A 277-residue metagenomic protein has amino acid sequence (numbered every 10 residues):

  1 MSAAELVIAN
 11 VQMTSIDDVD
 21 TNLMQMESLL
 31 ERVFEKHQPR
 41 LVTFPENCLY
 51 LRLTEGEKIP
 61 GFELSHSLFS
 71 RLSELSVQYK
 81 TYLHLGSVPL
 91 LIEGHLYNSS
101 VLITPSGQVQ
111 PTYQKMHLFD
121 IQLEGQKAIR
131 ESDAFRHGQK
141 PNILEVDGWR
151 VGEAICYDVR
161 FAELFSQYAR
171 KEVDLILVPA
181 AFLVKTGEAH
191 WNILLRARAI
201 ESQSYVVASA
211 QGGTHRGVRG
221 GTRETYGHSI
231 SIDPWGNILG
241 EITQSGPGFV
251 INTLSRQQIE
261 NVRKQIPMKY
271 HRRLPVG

Functional and structural regions predicted by a protein language model:
E5-D17, T43, S99, W149-D158 (+1 more regions): Active-site-proximal beta-strand elements of phosphoester/diester hydrolases
V19, M24-S106, Q110-T112, F182-S202: Cys-nucleophile CN-hydrolase/nitrilase-fold catalytic domain and related Cys-dependent amidase chemistry that acts on
E57, V101, T112-F119, I230 (+1 more regions): Short beta->alpha transition motifs characteristic of CBS
S65-H84, V159-F249: CN hydrolase (nitrilase-like) catalytic-core segments centered on the catalytic cysteine and neighboring Lys/Glu
L85, S99-L102, N142-L144, S229-S231 (+1 more regions): Short beta-strand scaffold segments in enzyme catalytic cores
L91-K171, V184-I193, A197, S255 (+1 more regions): Active-site catalytic loop in hydrolytic enzyme cores
Q257-G277: A conserved C-terminal secondary-structure "cap"
